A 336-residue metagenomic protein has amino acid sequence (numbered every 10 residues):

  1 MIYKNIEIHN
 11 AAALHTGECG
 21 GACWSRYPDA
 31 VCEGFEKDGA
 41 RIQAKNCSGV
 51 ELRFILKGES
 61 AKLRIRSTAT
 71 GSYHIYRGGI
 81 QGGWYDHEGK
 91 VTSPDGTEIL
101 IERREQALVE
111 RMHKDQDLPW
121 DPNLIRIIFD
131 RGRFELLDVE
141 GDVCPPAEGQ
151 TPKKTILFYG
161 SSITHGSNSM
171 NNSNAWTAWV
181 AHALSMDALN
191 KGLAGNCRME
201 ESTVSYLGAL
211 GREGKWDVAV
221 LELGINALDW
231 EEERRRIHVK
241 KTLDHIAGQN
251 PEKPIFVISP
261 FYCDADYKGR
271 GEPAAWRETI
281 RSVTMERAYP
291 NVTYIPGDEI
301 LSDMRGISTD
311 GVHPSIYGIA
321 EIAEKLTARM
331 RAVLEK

Functional and structural regions predicted by a protein language model:
M1-I156, R331-K336: N-terminal secretory targeting modules
P28-D29, A175, E200, S315: Residue-level signal for threonine
G39-I42, G192-R198: Short, flexible loop segments at the rims of nucleotide/cofactor-binding pockets, characterized by
K45, G58, S202-K336: Alpha-helical cap/lid subdomain in secreted, periplasmic, or secretory-pathway luminal O-acyl-processing enzymes
G49, G160, G166, G192-G195 (+3 more regions): Glycine-centered flexibility sites
G82, H165, C197, D264 (+1 more regions): Flexible, glycine-rich phosphate/dinucleotide-binding loops and adjacent beta-alpha linkers at cofactor/substrate
P119, R126-A194, T203-E213: Serine-esterase "nucleophile elbow" of acetyl-processing enzymes
